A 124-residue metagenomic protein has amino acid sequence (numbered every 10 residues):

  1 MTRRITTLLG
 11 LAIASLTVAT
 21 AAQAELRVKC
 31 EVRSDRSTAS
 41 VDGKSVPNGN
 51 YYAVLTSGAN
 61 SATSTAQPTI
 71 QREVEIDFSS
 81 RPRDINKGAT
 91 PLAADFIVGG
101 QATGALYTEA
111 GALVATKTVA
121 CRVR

Functional and structural regions predicted by a protein language model:
M1-L9: Bacterial N-terminal signal peptides that target proteins for export
L9-T17: Bacterial N-terminal signal peptides
A19-A21: N-terminal signal peptide c-region/cleavage motif recognized by signal peptidases
E25-P68: Short, surface-exposed binding/anchoring microloops in extracellular/periplasmic proteins
D35-S37, I70-P91: Aromatic sugar-binding surface patches on proteins that engage polysaccharides or sugar-phosphate polymers
A53, P91-A112: Short, aromatic- and glycine-rich surface loops/edge beta-strands on solvent-exposed regions
N60-R81, T118-R122: Solvent-exposed serine/threonine-rich low-complexity stretches and specific carbohydrate-binding patches
G88-A93, G111-R124: Edge beta-strands of extracellular beta-sandwich domains
